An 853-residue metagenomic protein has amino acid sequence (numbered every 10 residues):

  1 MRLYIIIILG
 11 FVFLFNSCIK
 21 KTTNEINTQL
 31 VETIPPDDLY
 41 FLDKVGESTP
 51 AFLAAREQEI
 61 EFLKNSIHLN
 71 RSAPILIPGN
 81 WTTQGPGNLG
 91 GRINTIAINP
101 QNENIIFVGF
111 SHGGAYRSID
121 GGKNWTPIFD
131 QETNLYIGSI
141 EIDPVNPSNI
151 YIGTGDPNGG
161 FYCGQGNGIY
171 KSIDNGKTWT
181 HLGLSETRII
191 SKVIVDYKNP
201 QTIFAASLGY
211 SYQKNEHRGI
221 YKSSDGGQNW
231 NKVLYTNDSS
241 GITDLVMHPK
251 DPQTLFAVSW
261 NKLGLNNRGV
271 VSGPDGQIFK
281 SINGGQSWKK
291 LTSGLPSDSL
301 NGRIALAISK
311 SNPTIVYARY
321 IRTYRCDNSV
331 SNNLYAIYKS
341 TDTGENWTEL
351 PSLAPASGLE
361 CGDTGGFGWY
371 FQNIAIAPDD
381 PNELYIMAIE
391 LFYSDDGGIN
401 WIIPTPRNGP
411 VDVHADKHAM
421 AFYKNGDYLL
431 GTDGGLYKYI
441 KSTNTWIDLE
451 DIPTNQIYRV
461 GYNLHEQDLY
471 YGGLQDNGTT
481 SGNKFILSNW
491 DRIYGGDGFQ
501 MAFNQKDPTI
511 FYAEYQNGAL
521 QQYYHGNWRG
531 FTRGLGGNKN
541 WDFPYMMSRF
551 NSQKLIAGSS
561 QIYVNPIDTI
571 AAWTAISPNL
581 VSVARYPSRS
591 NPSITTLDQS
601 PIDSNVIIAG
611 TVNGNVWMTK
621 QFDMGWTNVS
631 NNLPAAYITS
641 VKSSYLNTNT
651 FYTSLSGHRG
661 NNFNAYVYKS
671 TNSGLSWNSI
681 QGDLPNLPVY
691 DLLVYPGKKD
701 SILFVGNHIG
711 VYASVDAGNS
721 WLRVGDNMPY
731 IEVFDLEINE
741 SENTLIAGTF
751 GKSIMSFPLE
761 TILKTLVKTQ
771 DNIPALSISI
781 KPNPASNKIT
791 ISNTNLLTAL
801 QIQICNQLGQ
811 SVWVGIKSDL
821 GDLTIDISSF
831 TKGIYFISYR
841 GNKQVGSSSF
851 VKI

Functional and structural regions predicted by a protein language model:
M1-Y4, K852: Positively charged n-region of N-terminal signal peptides that target proteins for export
L3, K20-K21: Pre-catalytic or accessory/regulatory segments outside the catalytic core
I6-F13: Bacterial N-terminal signal peptides
N16-S17: C-terminal motif of bacterial Sec signal peptides marking the signal peptidase cleavage site
T22-I762: Beta-propeller blade termini and top-face loops
L295, T769, L800: Short clusters of hydrophobic/aromatic residues that line enzyme substrate/ligand-binding pockets
L759-L776: Low-complexity, Pro/Thr/Ser/Gly/Ala-rich linker/spacer regions in secreted, extracellular modular proteins
N772-K781, A785-I853: C-terminal outer-membrane/trafficking sorting elements
